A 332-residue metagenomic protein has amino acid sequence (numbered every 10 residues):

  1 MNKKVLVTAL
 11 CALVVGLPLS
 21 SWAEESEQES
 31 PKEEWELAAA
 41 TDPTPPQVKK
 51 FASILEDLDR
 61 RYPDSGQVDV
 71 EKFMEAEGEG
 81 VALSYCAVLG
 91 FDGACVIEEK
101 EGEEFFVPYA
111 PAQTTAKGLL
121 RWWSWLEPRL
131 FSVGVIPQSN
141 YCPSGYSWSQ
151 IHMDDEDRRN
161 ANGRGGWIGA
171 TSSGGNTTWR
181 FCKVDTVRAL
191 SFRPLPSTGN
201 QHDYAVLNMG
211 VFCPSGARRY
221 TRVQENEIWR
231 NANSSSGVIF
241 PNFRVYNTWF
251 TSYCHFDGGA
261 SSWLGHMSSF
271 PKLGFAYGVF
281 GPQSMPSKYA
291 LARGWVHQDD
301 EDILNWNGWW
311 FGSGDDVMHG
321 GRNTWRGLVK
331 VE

Functional and structural regions predicted by a protein language model:
M1-V7: Bacterial N-terminal signal peptides that target proteins for export
A9-L17: Bacterial N-terminal signal peptides
A23-R121: N-terminal propeptides/leader regions of secreted preproproteins that are proteolytically removed before maturation
G118-M153, S197-G210, S215-R219: Secreted, propeptide-processed cysteine-rich mini-domains
H152-G169, Q224-P241, D302-S313: A cross-kingdom feature marking solvent-exposed beta-strand/loop segments within repeated, beta-rich binding/scaffold
N176-S191, Y246-S262, D315-E332: Short, structured beta-strand segments at or near domain termini in extracellular proteins/domains
S191-E225, W249-H297: Surface-exposed interaction/gating patches
